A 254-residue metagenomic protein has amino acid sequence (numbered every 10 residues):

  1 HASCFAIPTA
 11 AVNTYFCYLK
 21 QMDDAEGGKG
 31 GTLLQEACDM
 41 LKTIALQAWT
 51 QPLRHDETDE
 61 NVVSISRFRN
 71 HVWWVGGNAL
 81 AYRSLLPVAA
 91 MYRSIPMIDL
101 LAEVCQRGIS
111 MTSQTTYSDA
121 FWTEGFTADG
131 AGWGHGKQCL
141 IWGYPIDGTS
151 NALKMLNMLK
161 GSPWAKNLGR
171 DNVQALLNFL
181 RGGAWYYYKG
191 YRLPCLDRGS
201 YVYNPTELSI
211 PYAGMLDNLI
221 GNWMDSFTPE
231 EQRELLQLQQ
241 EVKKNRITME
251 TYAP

Functional and structural regions predicted by a protein language model:
A2-K20, E26-P254: Extracellular polysaccharide-recognition and catalytic grooves
